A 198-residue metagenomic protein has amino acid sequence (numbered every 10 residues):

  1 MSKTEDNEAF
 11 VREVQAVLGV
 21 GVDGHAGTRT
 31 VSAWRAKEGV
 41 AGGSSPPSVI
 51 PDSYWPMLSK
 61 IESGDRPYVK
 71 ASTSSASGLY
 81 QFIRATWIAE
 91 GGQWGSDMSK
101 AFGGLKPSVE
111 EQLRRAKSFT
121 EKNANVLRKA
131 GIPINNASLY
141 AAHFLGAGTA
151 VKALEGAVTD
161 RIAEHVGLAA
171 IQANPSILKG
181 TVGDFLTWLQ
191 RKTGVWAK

Functional and structural regions predicted by a protein language model:
M1-K3, V20-V22, G43-S45, Y68-S77 (+2 more regions): Second-shell loop/turn segments in exported
M1-V49, K70-S72: Short acidic, glycine/serine/threonine-rich helix-capping segments at coil-helix boundaries
S2-A9, G24-T28, S48-D52, S77 (+5 more regions): Soluble non-cytosolic domains of exported or imported proteins
G27-T28, W34-R35, S48-R66, A116-S118 (+1 more regions): Short, functionally critical alpha-helical segments immediately adjacent to catalytic or ligand/cofactor-binding
G39-S44, S63-K70, V126-L127, G146-G156: Secretory-pathway/luminal and periplasmic proteins that interact with or process carbohydrate-rich
K70-Q93, A157-A163: Short, surface-exposed glycine/acidic/tryptophan-bearing loops
R84, I88-K152: Alpha-helical segment that forms one wall of the substrate-binding/catalytic cleft in peptidoglycan-active domains
A137-R191: Catalytic and substrate-binding regions of cell-wall glycan-acting enzymes that process beta-1,4-linked
